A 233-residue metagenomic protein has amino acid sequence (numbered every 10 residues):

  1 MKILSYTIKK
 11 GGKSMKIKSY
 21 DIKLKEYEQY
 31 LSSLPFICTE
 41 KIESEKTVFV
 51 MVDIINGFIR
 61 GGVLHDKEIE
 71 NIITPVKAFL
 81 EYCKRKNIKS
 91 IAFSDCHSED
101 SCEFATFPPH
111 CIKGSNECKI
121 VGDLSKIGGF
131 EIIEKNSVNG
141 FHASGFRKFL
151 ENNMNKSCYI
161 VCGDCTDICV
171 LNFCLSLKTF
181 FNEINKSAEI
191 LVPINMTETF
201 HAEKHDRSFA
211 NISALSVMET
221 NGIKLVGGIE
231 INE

Functional and structural regions predicted by a protein language model:
K2-V48, P109-E233: Active-site-adjacent betaalpha module
E45, F49, G62-C96: A short alpha/beta connector and helix-capping loop motif
I54, D95, N195: Active-site loop/turn elements of alpha/beta-hydrolase fold enzymes, especially the short glycine-/histidine-rich
I54-G62: Short acidic, Gly/Ser-rich segments with clustered Asp/Glu that frequently serve as metal-coordination loops in enzyme
G57, H97-E99, T166: Solvent-exposed loop/turn segments at secondary-structure junctions within structured extracellular/periplasmic domains
G61-G62, S101-A105, A143-G145: Short, conserved acidic/polar surface loops in the N-terminal third of protein domains
V63-E70, F107-I112, S137: Short coil/turn segments at secondary-structure boundaries
A92-G114: A basic- and aromatic-enriched beta-loop-alpha substructure that forms the phosphate/nucleotide- and DNA/RNA-contacting
